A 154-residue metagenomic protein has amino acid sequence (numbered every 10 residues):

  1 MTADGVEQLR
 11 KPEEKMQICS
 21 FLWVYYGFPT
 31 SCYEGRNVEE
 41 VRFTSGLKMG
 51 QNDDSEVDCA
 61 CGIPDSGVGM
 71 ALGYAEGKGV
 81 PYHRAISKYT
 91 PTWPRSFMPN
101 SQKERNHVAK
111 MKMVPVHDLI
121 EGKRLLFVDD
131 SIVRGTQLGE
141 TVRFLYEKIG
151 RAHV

Functional and structural regions predicted by a protein language model:
M1-R151: PRPP-associated nucleotide enzymes
